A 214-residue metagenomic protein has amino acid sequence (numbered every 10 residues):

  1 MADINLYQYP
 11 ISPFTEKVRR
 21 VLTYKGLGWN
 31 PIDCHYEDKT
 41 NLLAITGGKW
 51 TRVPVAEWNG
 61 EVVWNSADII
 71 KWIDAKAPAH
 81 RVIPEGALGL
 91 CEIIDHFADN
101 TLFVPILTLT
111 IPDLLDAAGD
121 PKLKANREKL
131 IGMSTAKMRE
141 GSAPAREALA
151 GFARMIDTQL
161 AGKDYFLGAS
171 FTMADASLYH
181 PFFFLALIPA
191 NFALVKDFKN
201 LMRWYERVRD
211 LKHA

Functional and structural regions predicted by a protein language model:
M1-N126: GST-like domain detector, emphasizing the conserved glutathione-binding G-site in the N-terminal thioredoxin-like
I70, D74, E92-D95, A153 (+2 more regions): Non-transmembrane alpha-helical segments in soluble domains of secreted/periplasmic/extracellular proteins
A98-E206: GST-like fold's C-terminal all-alpha helical module
H213-A214: Catalytic cores of secreted or luminal carbohydrate-active enzymes
